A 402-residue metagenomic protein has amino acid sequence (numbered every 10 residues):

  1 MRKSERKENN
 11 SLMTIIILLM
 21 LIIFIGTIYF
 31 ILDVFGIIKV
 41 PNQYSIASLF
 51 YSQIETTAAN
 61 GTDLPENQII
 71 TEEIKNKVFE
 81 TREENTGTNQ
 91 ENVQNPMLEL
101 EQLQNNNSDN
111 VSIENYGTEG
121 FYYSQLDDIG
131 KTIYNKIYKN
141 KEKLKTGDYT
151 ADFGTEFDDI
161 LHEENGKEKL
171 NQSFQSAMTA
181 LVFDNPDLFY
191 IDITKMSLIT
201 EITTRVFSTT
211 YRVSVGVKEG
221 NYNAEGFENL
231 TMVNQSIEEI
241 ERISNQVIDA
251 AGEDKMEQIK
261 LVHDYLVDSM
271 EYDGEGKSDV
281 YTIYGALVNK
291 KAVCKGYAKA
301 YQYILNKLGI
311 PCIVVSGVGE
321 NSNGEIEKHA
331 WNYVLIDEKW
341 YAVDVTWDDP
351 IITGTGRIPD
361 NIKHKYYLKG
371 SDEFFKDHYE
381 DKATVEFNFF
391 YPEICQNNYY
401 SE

Functional and structural regions predicted by a protein language model:
R2-E253, F375-E402: N-terminal accessory/pre-domain segments preceding catalytic cores
V213, G285, N289-K291, K339-V345: Short, well-ordered strand-loop elements centered on a beta-strand within folded domains, enriched for acidic residues
F227, S278, T282-V288, A292 (+1 more regions): Conserved active-site-adjacent core of cysteine acyl-enzyme catalytic domains
N229-A286: Secondary-structure boundary elements
M256-K260, K295, Y341: Short, solvent-exposed positions on alpha-helices
S269, D273-G276, N289, E325-E327 (+1 more regions): Repeated polar recognition positions within modular binding domains
D273-Y284, K291, C312-N323: Catalytic cysteine-centered active-site loop
G296-E373: Hydrophobic/aromatic-rich core segments of domains that either
